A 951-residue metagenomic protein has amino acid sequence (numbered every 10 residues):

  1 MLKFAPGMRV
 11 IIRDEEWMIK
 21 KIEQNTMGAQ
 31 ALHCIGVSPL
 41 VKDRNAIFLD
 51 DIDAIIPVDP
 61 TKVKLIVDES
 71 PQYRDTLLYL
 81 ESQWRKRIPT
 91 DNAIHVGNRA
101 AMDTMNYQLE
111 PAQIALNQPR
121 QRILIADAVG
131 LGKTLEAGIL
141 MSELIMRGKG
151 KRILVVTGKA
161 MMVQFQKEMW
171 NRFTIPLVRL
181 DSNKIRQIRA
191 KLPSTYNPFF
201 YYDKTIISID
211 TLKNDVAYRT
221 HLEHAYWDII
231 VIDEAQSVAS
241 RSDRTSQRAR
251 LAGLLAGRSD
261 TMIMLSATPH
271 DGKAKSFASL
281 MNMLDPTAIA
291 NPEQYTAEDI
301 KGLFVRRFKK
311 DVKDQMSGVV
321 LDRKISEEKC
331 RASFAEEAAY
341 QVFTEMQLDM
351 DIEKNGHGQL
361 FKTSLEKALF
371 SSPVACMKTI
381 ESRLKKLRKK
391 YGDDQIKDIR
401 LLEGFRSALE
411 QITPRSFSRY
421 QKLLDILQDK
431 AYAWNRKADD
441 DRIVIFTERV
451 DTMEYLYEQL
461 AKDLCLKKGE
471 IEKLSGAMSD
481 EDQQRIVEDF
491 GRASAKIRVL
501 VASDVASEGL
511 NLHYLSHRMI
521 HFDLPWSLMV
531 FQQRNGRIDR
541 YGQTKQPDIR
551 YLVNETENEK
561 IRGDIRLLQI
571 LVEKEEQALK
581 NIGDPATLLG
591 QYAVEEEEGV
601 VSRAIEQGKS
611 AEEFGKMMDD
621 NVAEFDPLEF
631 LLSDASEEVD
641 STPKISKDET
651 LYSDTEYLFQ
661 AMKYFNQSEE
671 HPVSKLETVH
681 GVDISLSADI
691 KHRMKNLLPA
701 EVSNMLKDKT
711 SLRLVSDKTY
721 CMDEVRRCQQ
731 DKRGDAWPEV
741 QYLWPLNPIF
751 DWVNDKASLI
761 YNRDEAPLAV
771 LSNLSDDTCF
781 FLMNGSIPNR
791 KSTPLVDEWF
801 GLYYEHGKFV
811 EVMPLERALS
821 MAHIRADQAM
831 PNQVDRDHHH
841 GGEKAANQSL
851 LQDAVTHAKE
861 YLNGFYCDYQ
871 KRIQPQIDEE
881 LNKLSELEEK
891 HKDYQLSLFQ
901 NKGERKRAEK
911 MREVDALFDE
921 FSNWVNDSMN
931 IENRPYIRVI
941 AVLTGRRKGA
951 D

Functional and structural regions predicted by a protein language model:
M1-R13, M18: Short coil-to-beta transition motif at edge beta-strands of beta-rich domains
D14, K21-D51: Basic/aromatic-rich interaction segments and small domains that mediate binding to polyanionic partners
E15, K20, T344-Q347, D351-I443 (+7 more regions): Charged, non-catalytic accessory extensions
P39-Q113, N117-Q121, K133-G138, S142-R250 (+5 more regions): SF2 helicase/translocase NTPase motor core, specifically the RecA-like lobe 1 inter-motif segment between Walker
A128, D233-E234, F522: Walker B catalytic acidic pair
S194-T195, F200-Y201, I206-W227, A239-Y391 (+2 more regions): Inter-lobe coupling linker of SF2 helicases/translocases
D504-T544, E555-T556: Conserved RecA-like helicase motor core of SF1/SF2 enzymes
I538-I570: Conserved segment of the helicase C-terminal RecA-like domain
